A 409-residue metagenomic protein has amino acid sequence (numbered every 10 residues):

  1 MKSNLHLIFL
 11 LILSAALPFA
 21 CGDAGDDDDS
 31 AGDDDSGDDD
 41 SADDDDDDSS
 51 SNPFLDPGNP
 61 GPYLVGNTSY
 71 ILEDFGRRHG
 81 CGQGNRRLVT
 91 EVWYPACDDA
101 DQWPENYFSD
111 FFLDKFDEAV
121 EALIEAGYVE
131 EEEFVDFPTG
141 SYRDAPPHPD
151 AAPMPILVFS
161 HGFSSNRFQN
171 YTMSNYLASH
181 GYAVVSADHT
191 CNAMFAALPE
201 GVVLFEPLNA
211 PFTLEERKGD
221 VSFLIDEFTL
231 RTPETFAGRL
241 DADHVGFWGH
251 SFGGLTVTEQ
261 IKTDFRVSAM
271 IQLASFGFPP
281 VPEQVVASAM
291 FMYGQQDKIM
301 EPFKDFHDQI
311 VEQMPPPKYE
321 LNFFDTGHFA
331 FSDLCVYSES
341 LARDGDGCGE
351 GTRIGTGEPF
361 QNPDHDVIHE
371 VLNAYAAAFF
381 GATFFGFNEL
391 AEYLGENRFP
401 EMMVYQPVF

Functional and structural regions predicted by a protein language model:
I8-P18: Bacterial N-terminal signal peptides
F19-S51: Ser/Thr-rich, Pro/Gly/Ala-heavy low-complexity intrinsically disordered linkers and tails of secreted extracellular
S50-L157, E350-H365: Domain-level recognition of soluble alpha/beta enzyme cores, biased toward histidine phosphatases/phosphomutases
F54-P57, P62-N67, E73-F75, C97 (+2 more regions): Alpha/beta-hydrolase-fold serine-hydrolase catalytic core, especially in secreted/extracellular enzymes
F137-A197, D297-E301: Short substrate-entry loop that stabilizes the transition state in hydrolases
P149-A151, S268-F331: The feature captures the conserved acid-bearing segment of alpha/beta-hydrolase catalytic domains
C191, A197-E200, L204-A242, E259: Alpha/beta-hydrolase active-site loop
L224-V286: Primarily recognizes the serine-hydrolase "nucleophile elbow" in alpha/beta-hydrolase and SGNH/GDSL folds
